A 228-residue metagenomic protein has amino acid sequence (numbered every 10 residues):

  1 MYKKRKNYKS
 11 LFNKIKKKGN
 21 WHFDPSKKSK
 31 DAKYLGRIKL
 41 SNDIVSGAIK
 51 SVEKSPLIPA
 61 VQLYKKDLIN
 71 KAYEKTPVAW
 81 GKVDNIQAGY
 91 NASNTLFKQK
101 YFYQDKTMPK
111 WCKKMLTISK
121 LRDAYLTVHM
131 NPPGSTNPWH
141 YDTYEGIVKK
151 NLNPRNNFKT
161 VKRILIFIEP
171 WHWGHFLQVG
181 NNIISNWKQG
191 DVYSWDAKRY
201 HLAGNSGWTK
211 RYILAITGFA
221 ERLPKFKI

Functional and structural regions predicted by a protein language model:
M1-V128: Non-heme Fe(II)/2-oxoglutarate
K33-L35, V161-R163, I213: Intrinsic-disorder/low-complexity, polar/charged segments enriched in Ser/Thr/Lys/Arg/Asp/Glu/Gln
G81-D84, N91, H129-N131, E169 (+2 more regions): Structured loops at beta-to-helix junctions and adjacent beta-edge loops in soluble globular domains
W111-S194: Catalytic core of non-heme Fe(II) oxygenases with the double-stranded beta-helix
P170-I228: Catalytic core of Fe(II)/2-oxoglutarate
